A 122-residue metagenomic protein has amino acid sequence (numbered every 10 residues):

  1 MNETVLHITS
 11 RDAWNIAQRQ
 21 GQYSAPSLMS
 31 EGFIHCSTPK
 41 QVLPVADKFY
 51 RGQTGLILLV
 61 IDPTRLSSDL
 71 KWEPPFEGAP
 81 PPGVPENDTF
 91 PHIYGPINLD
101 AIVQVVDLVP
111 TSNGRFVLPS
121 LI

Functional and structural regions predicted by a protein language model:
M1-I122: Conserved, structured core segments of small domains
